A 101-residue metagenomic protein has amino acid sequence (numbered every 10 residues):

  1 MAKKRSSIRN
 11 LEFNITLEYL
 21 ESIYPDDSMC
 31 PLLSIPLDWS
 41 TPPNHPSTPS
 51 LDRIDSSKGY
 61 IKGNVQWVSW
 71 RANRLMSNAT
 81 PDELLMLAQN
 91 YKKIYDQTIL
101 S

Functional and structural regions predicted by a protein language model:
M1-E12: Secondary-structure boundary/linker elements at domain or insertion junctions
F13-T48, S69: Short cysteine-rich loop/turn motifs with clustered Cys
I15-L17, K62, P81: Structural motif detector for alpha-helix initiation sites
D27-L32, P49, S56-L75: Short beta-strand-alpha-helix junction that forms the catalytic/metal-binding core of metal-dependent nuclease domains
D38-W39, V65-L87, K92: Short Cys/His-centered divalent metal-binding micro-motifs
N44-S57, L84-Y91: Short cysteine/histidine-rich metal-coordination sites, predominantly Zn2+-binding motifs
N90-S101: Charged phosphate-binding loop/patch that engages nucleotide di/tri-phosphates or the phosphate backbone of nucleic
